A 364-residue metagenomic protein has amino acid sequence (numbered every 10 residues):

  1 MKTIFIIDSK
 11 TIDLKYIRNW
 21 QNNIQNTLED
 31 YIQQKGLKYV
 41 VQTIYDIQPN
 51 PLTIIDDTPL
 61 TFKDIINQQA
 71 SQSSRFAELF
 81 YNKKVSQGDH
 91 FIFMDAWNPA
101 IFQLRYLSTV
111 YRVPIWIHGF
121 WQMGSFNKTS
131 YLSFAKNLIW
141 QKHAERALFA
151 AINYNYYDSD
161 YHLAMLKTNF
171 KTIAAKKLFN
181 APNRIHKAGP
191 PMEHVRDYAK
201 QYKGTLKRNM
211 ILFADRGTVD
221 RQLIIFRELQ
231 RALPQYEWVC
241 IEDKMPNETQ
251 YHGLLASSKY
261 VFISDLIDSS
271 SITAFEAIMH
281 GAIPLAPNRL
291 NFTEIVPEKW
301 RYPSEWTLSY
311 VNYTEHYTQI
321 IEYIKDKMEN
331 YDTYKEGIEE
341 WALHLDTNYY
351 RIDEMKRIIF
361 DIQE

Functional and structural regions predicted by a protein language model:
M1-Q103: N-terminal pre-catalytic "stem/leader" segment of glycosyltransferase-like enzymes
I17, E193-E248: Conserved catalytic-core segment of nucleotide-activated headgroup transferases in glycan assembly
A70-S71, T307-E364: A charged, aromatic-enriched C-terminal amphipathic alpha-helix characteristic of glycosyltransferases across folds
H90-D95, S108-Y131: Active-site proximal beta-strand in glycosyltransferases
F134-N155, A256: Membrane-proximal helix-turn-helix segments that form the acceptor-binding/catalytic region of lipid-linked
A150-A199: Donor nucleotide-sugar binding/catalytic pocket of nucleotide-sugar-dependent glycosyltransferases
D265-I267: Aromatic "clamp/platform" in nucleotide-sugar-dependent glycosyltransferases that forms part of the donor/acceptor
I283-A286, T293: Short hydrophobic beta-strand element within catalytic cores of glycosyltransferases and related nucleotide-activated
